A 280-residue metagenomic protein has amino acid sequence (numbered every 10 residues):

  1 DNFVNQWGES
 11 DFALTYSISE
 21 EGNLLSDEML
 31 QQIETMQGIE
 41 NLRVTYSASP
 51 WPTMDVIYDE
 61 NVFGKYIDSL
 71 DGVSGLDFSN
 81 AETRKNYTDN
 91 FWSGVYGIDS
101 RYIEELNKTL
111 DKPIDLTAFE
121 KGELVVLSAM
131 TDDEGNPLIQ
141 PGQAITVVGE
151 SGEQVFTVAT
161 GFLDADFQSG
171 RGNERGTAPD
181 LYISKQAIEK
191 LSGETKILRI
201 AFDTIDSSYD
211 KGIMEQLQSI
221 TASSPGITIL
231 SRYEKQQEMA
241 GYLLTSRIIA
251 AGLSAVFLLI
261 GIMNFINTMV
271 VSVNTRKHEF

Functional and structural regions predicted by a protein language model:
D1-N2, G241-F280: Hydrophobic alpha-helical transmembrane segments of multi-pass inner-membrane transport and secretion
F3-L253: Basic-flanked hydrophobic alpha-helices used for secretion and membrane insertion
